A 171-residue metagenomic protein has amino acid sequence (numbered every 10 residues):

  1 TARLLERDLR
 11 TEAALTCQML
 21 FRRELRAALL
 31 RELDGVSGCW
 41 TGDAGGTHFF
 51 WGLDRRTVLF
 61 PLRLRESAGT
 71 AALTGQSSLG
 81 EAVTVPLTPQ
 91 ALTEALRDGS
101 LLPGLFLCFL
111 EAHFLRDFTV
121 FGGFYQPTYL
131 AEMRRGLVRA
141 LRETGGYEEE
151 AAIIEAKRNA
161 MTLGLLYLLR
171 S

Functional and structural regions predicted by a protein language model:
T1-V83, T93-D98, P103, R116 (+1 more regions): Aromatic-residue-lined binding/catalytic grooves and analogous aromatic/hydrophobic interfacial grooves in multimeric
P86: Long, His/Glu/Asp-enriched segments that create or flank divalent metal/ion-associated functional microenvironments
A95-D98, L110-E111, G122-S171: Catalytic or ion-translocation cores adjacent to nucleophile or general acid/base/metal-coordination motifs in diverse
L105-L107: A generic local structural motif
F118-V120: Residue-level marker of motif borders
